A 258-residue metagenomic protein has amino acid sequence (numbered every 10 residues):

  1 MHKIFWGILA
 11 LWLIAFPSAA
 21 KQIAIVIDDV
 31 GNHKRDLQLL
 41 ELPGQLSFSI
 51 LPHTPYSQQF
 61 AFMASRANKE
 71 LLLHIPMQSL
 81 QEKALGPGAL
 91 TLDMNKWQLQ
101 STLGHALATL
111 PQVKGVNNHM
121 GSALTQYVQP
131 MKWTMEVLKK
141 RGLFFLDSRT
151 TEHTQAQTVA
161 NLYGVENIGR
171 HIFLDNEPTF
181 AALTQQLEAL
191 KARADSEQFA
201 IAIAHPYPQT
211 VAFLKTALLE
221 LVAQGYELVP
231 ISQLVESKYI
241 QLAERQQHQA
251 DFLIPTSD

Functional and structural regions predicted by a protein language model:
K3-F5, A19-D258: Catalytic-site microenvironment of enzymes that process N-acetyl-hexosamine-containing cell-wall polysaccharides
I4-W12: Sec-dependent signal peptide hydrophobic core
W12-L13, Q38: Alpha-helical transmembrane segments and their juxtamembrane interfaces
I14-S18: N-terminal signal peptide c-region/cleavage motif recognized by signal peptidases
